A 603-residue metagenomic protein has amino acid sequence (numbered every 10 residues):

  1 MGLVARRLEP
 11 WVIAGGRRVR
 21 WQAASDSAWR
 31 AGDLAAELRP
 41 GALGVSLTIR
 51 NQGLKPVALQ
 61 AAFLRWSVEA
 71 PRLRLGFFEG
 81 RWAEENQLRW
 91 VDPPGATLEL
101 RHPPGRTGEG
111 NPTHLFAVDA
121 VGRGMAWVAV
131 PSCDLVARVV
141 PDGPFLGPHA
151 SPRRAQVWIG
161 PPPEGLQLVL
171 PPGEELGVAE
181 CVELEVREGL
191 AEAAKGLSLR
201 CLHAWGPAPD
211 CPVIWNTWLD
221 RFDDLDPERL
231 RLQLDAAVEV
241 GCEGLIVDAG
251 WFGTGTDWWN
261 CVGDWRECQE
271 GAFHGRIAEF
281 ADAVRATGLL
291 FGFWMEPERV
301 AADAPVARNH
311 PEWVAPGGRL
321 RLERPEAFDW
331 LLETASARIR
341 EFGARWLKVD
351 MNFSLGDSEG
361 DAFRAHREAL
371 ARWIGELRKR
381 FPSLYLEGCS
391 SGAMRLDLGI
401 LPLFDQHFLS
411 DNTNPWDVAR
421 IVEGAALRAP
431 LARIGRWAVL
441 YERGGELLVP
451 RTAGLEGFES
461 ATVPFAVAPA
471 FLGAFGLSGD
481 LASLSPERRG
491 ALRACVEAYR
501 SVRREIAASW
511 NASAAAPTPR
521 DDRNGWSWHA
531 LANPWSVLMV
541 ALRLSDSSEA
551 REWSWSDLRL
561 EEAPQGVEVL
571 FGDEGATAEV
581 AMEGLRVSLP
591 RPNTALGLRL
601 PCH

Functional and structural regions predicted by a protein language model:
M1-P148, E164, P564-E574: Polysaccharide-binding surfaces and accessory modules of carbohydrate-active proteins
L43-N51, L386, S536-L544: Short, well-ordered beta-strand segments enriched in hydrophobic/aromatic residues
D119-G124, V128-C133, P519-A563, P592-A595: Carbohydrate-binding surface patches
G122-P141, E183-G206, C242-A249, A272-P316 (+2 more regions): Glycine-rich, aromatic-flanked loop segments that form ligand/cofactor-binding clefts across common enzyme folds
L168-V186, N593-R599: Short Pro-Gly-centered flexible turn/kink motifs
C211-S336, A344-W346: Aromatic-lined carbohydrate-binding/catalytic grooves of carbohydrate-active enzymes
A301-D329, E333, R340, R367-E368 (+1 more regions): Glycan-recognition surfaces
A578-H603: C-terminal beta-strand-rich structural cap/linker in extracellular carbohydrate-active enzymes
